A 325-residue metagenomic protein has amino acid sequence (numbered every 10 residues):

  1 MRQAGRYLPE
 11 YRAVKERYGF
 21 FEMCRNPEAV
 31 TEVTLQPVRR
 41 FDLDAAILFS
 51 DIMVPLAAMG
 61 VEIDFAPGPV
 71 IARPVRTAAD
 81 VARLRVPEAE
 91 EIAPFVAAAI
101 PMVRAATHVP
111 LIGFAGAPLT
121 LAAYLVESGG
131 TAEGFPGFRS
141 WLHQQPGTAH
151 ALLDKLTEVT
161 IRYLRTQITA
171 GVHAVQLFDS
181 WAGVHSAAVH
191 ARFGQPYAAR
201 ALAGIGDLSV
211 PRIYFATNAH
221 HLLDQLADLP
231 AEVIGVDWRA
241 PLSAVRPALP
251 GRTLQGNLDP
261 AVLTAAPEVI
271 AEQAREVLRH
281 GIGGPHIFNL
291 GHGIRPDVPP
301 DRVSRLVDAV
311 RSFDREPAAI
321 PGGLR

Functional and structural regions predicted by a protein language model:
M1-P67, R200, A271, P300-R325: N-terminal basic, low-complexity leaders that serve as flexible interaction/assembly modules and, when applicable, as
M1-Y7, I92-R325: Active-site loop segments of alpha/beta catalytic cores
R12-C24, A78-E88, D207, A227: Short, basic, glycine/proline-bearing loop/turn elements
I52-P55, V70, A79, P118-T120: A short acidic, glycine/proline-enriched capping/turn motif at secondary-structure boundaries, especially helix N-cap
I63-A78, T131-R139: A charged helix-plus-loop insertion that forms the helical arch/lid used to bind and gate nucleic-acid substrates
G68-A106: A gly/proline- and charged-residue-enriched helix-loop-helix capping module
